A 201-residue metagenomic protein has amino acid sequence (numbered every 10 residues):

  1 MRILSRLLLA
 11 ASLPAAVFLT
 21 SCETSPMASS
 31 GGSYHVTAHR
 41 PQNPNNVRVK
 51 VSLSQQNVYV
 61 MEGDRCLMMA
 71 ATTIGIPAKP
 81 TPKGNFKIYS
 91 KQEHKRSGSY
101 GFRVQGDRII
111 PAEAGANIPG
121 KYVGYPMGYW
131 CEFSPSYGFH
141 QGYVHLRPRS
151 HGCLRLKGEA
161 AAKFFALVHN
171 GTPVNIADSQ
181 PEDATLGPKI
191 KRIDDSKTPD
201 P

Functional and structural regions predicted by a protein language model:
M1-A11: Bacterial N-terminal signal peptides that target proteins for export
L8, P44, I74, R147-S150: Residues at structural and domain junctions
A11-L13, P80: Residue-level detector of transmembrane insertion/anchoring sites
C22-M27, F102-P201: Exported/periplasmic cell-wall-interacting domains
C22-Q105, I110-Y122, G128-Y129, T172 (+1 more regions): Cell wall/extracellular polymer interaction/catalysis modules
